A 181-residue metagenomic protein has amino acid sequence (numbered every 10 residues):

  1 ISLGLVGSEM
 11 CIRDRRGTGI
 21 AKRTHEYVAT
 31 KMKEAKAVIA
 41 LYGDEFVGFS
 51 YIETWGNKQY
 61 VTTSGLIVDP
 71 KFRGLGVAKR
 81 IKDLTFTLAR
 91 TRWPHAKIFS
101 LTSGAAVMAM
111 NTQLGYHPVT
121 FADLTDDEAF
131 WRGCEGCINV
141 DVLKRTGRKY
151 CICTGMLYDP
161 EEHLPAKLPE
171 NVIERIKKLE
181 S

Functional and structural regions predicted by a protein language model:
I1-I12: Single conserved hydrophobic/aromatic residue that forms the stacking wall/gate of nucleotide- or nucleobase-binding
L5, M32-K33, R148-C151: A generic fold-level signal
R15-F72: A conserved beta-strand-loop-helix scaffold within acyl/acetyltransferase catalytic domains
V28-A29, F86, M108: Short amphipathic alpha-helical segments and helix-helix/interface helices
K58, G76, R80, A106: Short, well-structured alpha-helical interface segments that form or flank functional binding sites
V68, G74-A89, I98-S100: Conserved acetyl-CoA-binding loop-helix of GNAT-fold acetyltransferases
R90-S181: Terminal substrate-recognition subdomain of acyl/acetyltransferases
